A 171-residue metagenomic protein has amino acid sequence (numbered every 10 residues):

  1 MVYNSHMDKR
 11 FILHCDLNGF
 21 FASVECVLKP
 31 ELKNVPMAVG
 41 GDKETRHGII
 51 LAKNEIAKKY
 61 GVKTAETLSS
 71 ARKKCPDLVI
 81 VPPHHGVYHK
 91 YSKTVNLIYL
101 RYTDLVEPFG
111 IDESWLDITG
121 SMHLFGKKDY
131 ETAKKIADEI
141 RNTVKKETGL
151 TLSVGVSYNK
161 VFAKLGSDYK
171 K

Functional and structural regions predicted by a protein language model:
M1-K171: Gly/Gly-Pro- and Ser/Thr-rich, intrinsically disordered tail segments characteristic of DNA damage-repair and tolerance
